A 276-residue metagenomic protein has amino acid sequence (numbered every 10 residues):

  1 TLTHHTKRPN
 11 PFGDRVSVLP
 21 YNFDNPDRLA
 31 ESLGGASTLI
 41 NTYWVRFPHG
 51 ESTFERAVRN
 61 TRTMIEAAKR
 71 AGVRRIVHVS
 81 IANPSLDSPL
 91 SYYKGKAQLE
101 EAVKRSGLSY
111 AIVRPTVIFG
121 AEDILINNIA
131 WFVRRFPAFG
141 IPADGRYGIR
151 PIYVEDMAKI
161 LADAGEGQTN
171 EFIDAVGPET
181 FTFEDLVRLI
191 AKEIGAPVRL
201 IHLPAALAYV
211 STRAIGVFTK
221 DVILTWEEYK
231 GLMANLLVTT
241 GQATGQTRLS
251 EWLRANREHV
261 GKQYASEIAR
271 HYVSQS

Functional and structural regions predicted by a protein language model:
L2-P9, H78: Short, polar loop motifs at secondary-structure junctions
R8-A71, I81-L86: NAD(P)H-binding glycine-rich loop region in Rossmannoid oxidoreductase-like domains and their noncatalytic homologs
G13, L86-A196, A214: Oxidoreductase cofactor-interface core, primarily capturing Rossmann-like NAD(P)-dependent enzymes
N25, N60-T63, R75, L99 (+1 more regions): Conserved cofactor-binding/catalytic machinery of classical short-chain dehydrogenase/reductase
R70-R75, L108: A short helix->loop->beta-strand "cap" motif at the edges of active sites that frequently abuts
I160-T225, N235-S276: Mid/C-terminal beta-alpha module of Rossmann-like enzyme folds, strongest in SDR-family dehydrogenases/epimerases
